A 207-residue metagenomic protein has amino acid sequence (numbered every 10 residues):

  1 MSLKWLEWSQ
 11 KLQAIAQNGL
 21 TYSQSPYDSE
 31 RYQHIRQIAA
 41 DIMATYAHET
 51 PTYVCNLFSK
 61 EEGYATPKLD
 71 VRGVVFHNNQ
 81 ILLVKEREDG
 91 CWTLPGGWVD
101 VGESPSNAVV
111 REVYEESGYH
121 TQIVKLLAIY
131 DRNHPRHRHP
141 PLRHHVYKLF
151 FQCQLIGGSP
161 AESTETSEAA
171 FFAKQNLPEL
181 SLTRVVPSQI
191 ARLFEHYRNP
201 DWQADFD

Functional and structural regions predicted by a protein language model:
M1-Y32, C91, T164-D207: Nudix hydrolase/Nudix homology domain
S9, A16, R36-A39, S117: Long alpha-helical scaffolds
Y27-S29, Q33-R72: Acidic, metal-coordinating catalytic segment for phosphate/diphosphate chemistry, firing primarily on the Nudix
T50-Y53, E61, V71, T93 (+2 more regions): Long, low-complexity, charged/polar intrinsically disordered regions
C55-T93, T121: N-terminal strand-loop-strand
G63-K68, L127-N133: Conserved double-stranded beta-helix
H77, K125-A128: A residue-level detector for short acidic-glycine micro-motifs
V99-I123, D131-S188, W202-F206: Unchanged
